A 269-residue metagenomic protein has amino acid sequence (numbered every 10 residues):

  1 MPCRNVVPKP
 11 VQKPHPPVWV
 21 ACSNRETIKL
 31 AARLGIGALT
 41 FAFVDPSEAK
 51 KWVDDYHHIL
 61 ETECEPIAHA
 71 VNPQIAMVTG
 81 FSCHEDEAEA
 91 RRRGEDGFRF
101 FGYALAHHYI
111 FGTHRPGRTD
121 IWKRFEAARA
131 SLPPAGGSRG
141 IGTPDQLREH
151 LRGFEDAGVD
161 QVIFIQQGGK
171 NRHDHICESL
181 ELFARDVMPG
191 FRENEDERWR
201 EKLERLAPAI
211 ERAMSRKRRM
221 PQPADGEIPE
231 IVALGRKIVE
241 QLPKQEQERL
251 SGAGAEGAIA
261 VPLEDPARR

Functional and structural regions predicted by a protein language model:
M1-K9, S47-V159, E178, M188-R269: An alpha-helical appendage that flanks or caps ligand/catalytic pockets
P10-P17: A local structural motif
V18-A21, I36-F41, P73-G80, V162-F164: Hydrophobic faces of well-ordered beta-strands that scaffold small-molecule active sites in alpha/beta enzyme cores
S23-V53: A conserved active-site cap/scaffold subdomain adjacent to cofactor or substrate pockets
T27-I28, A49, E85-D86, N171-H173: Short catalytic/ligand-binding loop motif for oxyanion handling, primarily in non-cytosolic enzymes, centered on
F43-P46, F164-L180: Glycine-rich, proline-tolerant flexible connector loops at the mouths of alpha/beta enzymes
